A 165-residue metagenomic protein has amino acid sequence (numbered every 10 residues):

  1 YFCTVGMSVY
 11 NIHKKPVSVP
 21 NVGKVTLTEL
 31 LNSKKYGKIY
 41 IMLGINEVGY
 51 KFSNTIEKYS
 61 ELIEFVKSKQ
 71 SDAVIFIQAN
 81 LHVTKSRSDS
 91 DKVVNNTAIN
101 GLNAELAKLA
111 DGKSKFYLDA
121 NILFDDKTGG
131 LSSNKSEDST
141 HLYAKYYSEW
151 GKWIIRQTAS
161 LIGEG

Functional and structural regions predicted by a protein language model:
Y1-E61: Conserved SGNH/GDSL esterase-like catalytic core that processes O-acyl groups on lipids and polysaccharides
Y1-T4, I77, D119: Structural signal for conserved beta-strand scaffold positions within catalytic alpha/beta enzyme cores
L31, V66-S68, A107-A110: N-terminal cationic-hydrophobic initiation segments that often serve targeting/anchoring roles
I41, F76-I77: Structural beta-sheet core signal
I45, A79-L81: Residue-level signal for short, function-critical loop segments
Y59-E64, N103: Generic structural signal for well-ordered alpha-helices, preferentially at hydrophobic/aromatic core positions
Q70-V74: A short helix->loop->beta-strand "cap" motif at the edges of active sites that frequently abuts
H82-G165: Catalytic His-Asp segment of secreted/periplasmic serine-dependent ester chemistry enzymes
